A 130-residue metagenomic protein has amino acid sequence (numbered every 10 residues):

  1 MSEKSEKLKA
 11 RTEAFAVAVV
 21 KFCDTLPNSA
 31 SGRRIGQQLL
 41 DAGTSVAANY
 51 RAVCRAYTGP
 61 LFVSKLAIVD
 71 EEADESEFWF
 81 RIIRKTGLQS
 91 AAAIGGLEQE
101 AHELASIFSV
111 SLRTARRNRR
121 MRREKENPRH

Functional and structural regions predicted by a protein language model:
M1-H130: Short, C-terminally biased terminal segments at protein or domain edges
